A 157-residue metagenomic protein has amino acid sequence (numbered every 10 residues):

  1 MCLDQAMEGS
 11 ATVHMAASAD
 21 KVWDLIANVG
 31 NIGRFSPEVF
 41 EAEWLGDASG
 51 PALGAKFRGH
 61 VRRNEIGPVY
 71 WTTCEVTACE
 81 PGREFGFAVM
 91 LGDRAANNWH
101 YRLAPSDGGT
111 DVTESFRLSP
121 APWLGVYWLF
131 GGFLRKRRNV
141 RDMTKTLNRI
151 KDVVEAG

Functional and structural regions predicted by a protein language model:
M1-S49, R149: Hydrophobic ligand-binding cavity/cleft-lining segments
G9, Y70, N97: Exposed loop/turn and edge beta-strand positions of beta-sandwich/beta-sheet ligand-binding modules
T12-A16, E43, H60, E75 (+2 more regions): Generic structural detector for well-ordered beta-strands
A17, A52, G67, A95-N98 (+1 more regions): Residues that form or flank phosphate/diphosphate-binding pockets in enzymes that use nucleotide phosphates
S18, N28-N31, P81, G108 (+2 more regions): Amphipathic alpha-helical protein-protein interaction surfaces
D24-P37, G54-I66, R138: Short, solvent-exposed helix-to-loop capping segments enriched in aromatics
E43-R94, S106-D111, K145-G157: Glycine-rich portal/gate segments that line the openings of hydrophobic small-molecule binding cavities
A88-K145, I150: Beta-strand/loop substructures that line and gate deep hydrophobic ligand-binding cavities in soluble
